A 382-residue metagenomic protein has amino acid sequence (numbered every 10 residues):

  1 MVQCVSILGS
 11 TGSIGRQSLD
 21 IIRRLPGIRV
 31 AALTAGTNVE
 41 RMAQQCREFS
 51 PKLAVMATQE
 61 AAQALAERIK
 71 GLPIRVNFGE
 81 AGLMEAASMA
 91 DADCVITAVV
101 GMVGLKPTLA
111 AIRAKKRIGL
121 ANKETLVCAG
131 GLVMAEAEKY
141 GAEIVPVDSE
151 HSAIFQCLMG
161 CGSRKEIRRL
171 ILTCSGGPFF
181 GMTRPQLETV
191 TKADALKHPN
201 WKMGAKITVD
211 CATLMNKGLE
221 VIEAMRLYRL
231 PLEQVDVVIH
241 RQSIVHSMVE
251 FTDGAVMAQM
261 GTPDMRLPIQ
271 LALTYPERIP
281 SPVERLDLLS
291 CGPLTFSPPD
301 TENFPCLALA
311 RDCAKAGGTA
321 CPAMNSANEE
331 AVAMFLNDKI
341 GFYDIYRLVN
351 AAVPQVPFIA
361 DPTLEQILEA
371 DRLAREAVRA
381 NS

Functional and structural regions predicted by a protein language model:
M1-S382: Catalytic, metal-anchored helix/loop core of enzyme active sites in primary metabolism
